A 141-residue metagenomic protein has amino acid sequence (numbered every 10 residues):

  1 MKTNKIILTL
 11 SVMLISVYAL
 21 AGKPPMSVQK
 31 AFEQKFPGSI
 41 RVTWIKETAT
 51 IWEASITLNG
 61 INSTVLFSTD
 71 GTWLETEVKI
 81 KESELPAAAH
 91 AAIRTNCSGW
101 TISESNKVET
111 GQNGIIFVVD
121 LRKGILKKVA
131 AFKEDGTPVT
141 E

Functional and structural regions predicted by a protein language model:
M1-P24, F32: Bacterial Sec-dependent N-terminal signal peptides
G22-E141: Interaction-mediating elements
